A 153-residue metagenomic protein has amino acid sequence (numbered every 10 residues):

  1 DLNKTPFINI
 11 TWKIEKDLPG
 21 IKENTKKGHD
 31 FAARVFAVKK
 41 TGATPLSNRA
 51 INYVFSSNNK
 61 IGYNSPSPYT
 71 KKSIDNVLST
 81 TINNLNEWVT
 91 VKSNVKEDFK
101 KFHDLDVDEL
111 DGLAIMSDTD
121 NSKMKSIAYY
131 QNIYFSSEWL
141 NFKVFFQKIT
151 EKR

Functional and structural regions predicted by a protein language model:
D1-I8, I82-L85: Extracellular/lumenal carbohydrate-interaction signature centered on repeated Trp-anchored short motifs
L2, K13, L18, K27-D30: Outer-membrane beta-barrel proteins and related beta-barrel translocases across Gram-negative bacteria
K4-K16, D111-S117: A short beta-strand element within beta-rich, extracytoplasmic domains of secreted/secretory-pathway proteins
T11-D17, K40-G42, K96: Solvent-exposed strand-to-loop "edge" motifs in beta-rich extracellular domains
G28-S73: Extracellular/luminal beta-rich ligand-recognition and adhesion surfaces characterized by aromatic-Gly/Pro-enriched
D30-V35, K71-K72, L78-T81, L85-K125: Extracellular beta-strand ligand-recognition surfaces/modules
L113, Q131-F135: Extracellular beta-strand elements of beta-rich domains used for carbohydrate recognition/degradation or cell-matrix
